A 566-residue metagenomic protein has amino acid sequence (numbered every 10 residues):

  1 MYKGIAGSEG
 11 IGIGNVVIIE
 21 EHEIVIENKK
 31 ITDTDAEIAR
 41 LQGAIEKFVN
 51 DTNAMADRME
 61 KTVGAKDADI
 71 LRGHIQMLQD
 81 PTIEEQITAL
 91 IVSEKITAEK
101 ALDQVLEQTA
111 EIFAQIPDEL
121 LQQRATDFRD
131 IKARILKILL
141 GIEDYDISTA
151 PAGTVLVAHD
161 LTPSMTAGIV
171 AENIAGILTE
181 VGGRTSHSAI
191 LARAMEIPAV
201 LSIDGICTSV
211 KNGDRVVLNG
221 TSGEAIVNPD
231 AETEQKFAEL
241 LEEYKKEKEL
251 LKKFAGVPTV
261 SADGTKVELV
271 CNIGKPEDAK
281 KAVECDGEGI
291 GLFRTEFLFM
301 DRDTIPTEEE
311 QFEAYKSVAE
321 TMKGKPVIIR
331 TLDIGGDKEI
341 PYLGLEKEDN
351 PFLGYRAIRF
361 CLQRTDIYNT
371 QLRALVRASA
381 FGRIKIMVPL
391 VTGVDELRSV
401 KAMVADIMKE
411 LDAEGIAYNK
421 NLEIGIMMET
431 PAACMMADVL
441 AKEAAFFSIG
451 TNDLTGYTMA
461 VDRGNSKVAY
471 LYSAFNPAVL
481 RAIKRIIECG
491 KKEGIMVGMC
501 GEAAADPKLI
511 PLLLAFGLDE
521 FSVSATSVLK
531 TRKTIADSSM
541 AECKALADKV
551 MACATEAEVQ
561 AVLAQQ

Functional and structural regions predicted by a protein language model:
M1-T321, V327-I334, R364, Y368-L372 (+5 more regions): Non-catalytic, soluble scaffold/interaction modules
K248-Q566: Conserved alpha/beta-domain cores
